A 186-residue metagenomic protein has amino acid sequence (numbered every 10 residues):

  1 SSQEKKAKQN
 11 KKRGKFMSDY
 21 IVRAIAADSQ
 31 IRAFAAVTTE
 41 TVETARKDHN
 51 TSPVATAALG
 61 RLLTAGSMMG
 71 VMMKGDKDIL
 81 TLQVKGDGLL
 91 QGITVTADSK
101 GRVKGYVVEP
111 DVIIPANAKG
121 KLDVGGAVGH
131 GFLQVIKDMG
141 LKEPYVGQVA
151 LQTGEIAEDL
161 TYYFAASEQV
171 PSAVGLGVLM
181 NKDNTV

Functional and structural regions predicted by a protein language model:
Q3-V186: Interaction interfaces in information-processing and related assembly proteins
